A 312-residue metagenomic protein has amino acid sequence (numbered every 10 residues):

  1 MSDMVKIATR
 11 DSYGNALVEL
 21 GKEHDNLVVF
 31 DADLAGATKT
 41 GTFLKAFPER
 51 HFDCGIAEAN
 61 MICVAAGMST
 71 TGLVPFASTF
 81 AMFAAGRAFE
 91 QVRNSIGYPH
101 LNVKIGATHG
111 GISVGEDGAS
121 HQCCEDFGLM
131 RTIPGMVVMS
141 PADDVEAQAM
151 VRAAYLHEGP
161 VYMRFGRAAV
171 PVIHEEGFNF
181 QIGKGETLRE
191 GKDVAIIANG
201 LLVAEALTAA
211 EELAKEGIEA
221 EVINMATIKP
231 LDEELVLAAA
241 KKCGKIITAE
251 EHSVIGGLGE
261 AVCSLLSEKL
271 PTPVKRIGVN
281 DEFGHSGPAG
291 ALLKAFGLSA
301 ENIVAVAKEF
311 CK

Functional and structural regions predicted by a protein language model:
M1-R164, A169: Thiamine diphosphate
D11, E23-N26, L34-G41, K45 (+2 more regions): Thiamine diphosphate
